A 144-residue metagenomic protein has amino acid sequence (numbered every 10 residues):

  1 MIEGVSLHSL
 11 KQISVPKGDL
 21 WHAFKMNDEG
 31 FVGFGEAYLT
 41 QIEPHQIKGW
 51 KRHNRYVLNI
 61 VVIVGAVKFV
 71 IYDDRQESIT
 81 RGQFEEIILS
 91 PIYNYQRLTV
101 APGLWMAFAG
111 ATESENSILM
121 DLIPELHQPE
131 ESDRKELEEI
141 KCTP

Functional and structural regions predicted by a protein language model:
M1-N94, E113-P144: Non-catalytic, conserved peripheral segments adjacent to functional cores
Q96-L98, M106-T112: Short beta-strand His + acidic residue motifs that chelate non-heme Fe in jelly-roll/DSBH and cupin folds
